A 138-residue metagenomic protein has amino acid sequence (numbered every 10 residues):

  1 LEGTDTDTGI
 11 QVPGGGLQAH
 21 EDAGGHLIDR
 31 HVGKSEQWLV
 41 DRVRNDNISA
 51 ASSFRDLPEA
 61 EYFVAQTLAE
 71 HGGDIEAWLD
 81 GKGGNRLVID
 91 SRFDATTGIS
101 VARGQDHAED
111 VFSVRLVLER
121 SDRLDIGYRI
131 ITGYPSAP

Functional and structural regions predicted by a protein language model:
L1-L39, S53, P138: Low-complexity, glycine/serine/proline-rich disordered segments that function as export/translocation leaders
E36-P138: Functional cores of ribonucleases/endoribonucleases
